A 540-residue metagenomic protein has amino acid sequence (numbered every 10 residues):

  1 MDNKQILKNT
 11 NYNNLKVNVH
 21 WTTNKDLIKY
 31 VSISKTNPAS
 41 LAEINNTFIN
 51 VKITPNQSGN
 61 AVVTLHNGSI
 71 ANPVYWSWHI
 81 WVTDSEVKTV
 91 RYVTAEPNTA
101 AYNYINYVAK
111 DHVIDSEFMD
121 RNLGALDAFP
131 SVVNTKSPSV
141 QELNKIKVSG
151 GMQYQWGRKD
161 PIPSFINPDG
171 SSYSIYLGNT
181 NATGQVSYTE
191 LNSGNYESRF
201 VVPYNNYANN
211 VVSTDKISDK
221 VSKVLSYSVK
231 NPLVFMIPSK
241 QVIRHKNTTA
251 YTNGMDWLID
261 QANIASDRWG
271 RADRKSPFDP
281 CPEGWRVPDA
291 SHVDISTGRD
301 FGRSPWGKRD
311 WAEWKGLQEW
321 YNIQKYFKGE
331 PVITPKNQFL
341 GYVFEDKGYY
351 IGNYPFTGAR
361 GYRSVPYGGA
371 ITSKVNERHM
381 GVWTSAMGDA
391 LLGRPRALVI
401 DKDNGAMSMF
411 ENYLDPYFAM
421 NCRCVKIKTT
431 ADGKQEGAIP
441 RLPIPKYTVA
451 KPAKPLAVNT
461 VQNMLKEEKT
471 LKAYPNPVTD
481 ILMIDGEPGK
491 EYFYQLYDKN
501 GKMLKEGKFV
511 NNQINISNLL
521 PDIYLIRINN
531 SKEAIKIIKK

Functional and structural regions predicted by a protein language model:
M1-K275, G388, P416-F418, K426-K454: Short, compositionally biased
V17, A42, R286, P331 (+2 more regions): Generic structural motif
H20, A457-Y474, V478-K540: C-terminal outer-membrane/trafficking sorting elements
Q57-G59, E283, L520-I523: A glycine-anchored, Pro-Gly-centered beta-turn/N-cap motif
Q57-G59, V74, L392, K490-E491 (+1 more regions): Short loop/turn segments at connectors of secondary-structure elements within structured domains
V63, W285, Y524-R527: A short tyrosine-centered beta-strand micro-motif
V74-W78, S116, R396, K505-G507 (+1 more regions): Short beta-strand segments
A125, K230, V234-K451: C-terminal, surface-exposed recognition/capping segments
